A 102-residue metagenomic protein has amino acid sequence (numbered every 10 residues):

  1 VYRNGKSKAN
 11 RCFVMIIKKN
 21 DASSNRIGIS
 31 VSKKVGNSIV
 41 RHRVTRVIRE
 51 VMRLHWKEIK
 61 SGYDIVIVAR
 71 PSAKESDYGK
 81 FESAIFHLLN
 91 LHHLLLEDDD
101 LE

Functional and structural regions predicted by a protein language model:
V1-E102: Positively charged, solvent-exposed patches that mediate nucleic-acid binding
